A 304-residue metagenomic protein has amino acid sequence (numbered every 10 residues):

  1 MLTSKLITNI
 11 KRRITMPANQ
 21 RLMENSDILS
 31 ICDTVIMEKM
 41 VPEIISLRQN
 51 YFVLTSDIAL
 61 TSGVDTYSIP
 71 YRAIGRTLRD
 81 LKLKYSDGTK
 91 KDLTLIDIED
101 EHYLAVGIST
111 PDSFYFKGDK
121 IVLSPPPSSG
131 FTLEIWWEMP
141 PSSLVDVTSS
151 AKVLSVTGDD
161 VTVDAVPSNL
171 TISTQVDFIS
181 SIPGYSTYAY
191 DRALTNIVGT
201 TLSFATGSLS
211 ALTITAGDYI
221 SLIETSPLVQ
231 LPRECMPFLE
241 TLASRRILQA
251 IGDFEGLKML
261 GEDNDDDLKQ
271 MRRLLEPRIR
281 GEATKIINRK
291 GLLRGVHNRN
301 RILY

Functional and structural regions predicted by a protein language model:
M1-G158, V166-T195, T200-Y304: Glycine-enriched, solvent-exposed interface loops adjoining structured elements
